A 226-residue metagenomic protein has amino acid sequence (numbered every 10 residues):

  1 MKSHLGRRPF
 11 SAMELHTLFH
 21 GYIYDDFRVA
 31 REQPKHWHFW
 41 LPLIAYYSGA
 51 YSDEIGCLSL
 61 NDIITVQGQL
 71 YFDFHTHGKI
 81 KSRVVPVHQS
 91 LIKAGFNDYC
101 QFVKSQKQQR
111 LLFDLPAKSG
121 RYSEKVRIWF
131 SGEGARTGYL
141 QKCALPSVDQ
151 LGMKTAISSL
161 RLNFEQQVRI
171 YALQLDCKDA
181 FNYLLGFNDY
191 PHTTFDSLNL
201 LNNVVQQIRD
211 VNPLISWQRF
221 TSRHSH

Functional and structural regions predicted by a protein language model:
M1-L5, P9-S52: Basic, Lys/Arg- and aromatic-enriched nucleic-acid-binding interface segment
L15, H88-M153, N163-F164: Active-site/catalytic core of tyrosine-dependent DNA strand-transfer enzymes
D26-R31, S48, R127-Y183, F187 (+1 more regions): Short, basic (Lys/Arg/His-rich) helix/loop patches that form interaction surfaces in the mid-to-C-terminal regions
R28-Q33, H75-S82, D114-R121, L151-A156: Short, contiguous acidic/charged loop-to-helix segments that flank catalytic cores in large enzymes
W37, A45, Y51, G78 (+2 more regions): Short, cationic motifs built from Arg/Lys/His that form the positively charged side of catalytic pockets
A45-G68, D179: Short, charged phosphate-coordinating catalytic segments
C57-G95: Conserved tyrosine-mediated DNA breakage-rejoining catalytic core shared by Y-recombinases
T76-K79, K118, L173-Q174, Y183-H226: Catalytic-site neighborhood detector that most strongly recognizes the C-terminal catalytic loop/helix of tyrosine
